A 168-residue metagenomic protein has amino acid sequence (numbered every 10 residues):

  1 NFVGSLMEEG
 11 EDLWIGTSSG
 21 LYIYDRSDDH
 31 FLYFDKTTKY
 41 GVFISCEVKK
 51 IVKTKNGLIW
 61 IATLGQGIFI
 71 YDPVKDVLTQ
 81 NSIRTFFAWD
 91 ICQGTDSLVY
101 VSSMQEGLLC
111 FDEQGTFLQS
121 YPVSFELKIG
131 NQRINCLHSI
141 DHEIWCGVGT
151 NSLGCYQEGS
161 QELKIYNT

Functional and structural regions predicted by a protein language model:
N1-T168: Carboxylate-rich, polar loop motifs that coordinate divalent cations or form catalytic acidic clusters
